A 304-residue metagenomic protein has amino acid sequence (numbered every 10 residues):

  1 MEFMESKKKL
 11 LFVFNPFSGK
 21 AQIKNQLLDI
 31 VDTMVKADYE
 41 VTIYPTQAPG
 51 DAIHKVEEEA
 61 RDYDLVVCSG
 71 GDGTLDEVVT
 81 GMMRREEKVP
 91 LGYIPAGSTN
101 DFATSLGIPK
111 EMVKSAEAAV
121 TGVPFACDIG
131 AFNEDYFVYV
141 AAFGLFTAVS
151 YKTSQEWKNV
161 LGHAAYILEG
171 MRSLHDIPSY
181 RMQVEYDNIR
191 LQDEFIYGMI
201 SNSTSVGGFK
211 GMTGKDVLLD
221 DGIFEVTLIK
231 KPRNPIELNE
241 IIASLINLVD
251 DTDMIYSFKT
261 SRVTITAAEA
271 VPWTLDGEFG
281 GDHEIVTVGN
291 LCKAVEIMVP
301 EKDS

Functional and structural regions predicted by a protein language model:
M1-S69, S304: ATP/NTP phosphate-donor binding region
K7-L10, V89, S261: Nucleotide donor/acceptor-binding cores
A37, T46, R84-I200: Catalytic core of DAGKc-family lipid kinases
T74-E86: Short Gly/Thr/Asp-enriched flexible loops that form oxyanion-binding sites at enzyme active sites
A142, F146, M199-K215, F279: Glycine-rich phosphate/pyrophosphate-binding beta-alpha loops
W157-A164, S205-V206, G214-R233: Gly/Ser/Thr-rich active-site loops/lids in small-molecule metabolic enzymes that frequently grip phosphoryl groups
Y186, Q192, L218, L228-S304: ATP/nucleoside-binding phosphotransfer catalytic cores, i.e., glycine-rich phosphate-binding loops
